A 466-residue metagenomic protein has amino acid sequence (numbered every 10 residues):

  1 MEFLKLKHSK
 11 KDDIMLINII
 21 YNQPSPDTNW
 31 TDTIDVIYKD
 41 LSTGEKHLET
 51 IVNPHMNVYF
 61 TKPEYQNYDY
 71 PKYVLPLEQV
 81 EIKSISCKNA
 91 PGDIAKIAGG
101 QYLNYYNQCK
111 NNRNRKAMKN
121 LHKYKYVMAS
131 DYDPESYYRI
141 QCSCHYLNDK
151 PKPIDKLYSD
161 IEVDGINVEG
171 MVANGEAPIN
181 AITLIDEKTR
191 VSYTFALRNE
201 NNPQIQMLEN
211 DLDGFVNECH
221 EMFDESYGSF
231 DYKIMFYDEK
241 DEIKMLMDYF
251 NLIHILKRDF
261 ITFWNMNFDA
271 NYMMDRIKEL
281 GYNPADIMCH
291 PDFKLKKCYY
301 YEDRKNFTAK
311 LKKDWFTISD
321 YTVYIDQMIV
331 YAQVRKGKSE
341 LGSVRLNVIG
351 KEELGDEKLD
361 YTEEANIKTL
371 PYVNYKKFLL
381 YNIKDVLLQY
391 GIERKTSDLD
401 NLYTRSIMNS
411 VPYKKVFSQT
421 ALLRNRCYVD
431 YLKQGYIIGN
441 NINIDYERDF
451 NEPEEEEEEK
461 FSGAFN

Functional and structural regions predicted by a protein language model:
M1-I329, Q333-F465: The two-metal-ion catalytic cores of nucleic-acid processing enzymes
